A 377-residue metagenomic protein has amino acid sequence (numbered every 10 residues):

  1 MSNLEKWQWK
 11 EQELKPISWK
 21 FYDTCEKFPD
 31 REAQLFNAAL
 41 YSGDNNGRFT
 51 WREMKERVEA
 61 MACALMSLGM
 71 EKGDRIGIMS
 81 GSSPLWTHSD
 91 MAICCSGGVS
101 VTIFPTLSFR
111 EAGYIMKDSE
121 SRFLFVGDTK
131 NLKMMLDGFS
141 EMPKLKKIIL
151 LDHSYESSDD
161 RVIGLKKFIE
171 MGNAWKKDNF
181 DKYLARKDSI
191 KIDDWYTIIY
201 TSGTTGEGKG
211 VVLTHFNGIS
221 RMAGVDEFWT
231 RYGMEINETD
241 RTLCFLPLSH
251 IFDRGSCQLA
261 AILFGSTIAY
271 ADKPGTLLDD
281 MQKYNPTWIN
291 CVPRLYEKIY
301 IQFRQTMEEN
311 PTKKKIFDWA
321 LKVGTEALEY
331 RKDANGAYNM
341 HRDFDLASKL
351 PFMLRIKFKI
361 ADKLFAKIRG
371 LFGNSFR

Functional and structural regions predicted by a protein language model:
Q12-N37, E56: A short N-terminal helical cap/helix-turn-helix that marks the beginning of AMP-binding/adenylate-forming
P29-E32, K167, N173-Y200, E207 (+1 more regions): Conserved pre-ATP/AMP-binding loop-to-beta segment of ANL
Q34-M91, S108-G113, G164-I169: Conserved AMP-binding/adenylate-forming core of the ANL superfamily
A38, S80-G81, G98-M116, D128-M134 (+4 more regions): ATP-dependent adenylate-forming carboxylate-activation enzymes
R48-R52, Y196-A223: Conserved AMP-binding A3 loop
A62, R75, G81-F109, K117-F123 (+2 more regions): A short helix-loop-beta submotif of the ANL/AMP-binding
C95-M171, A185: Structural core segment of the AMP-binding/adenylate-forming
I219-R241, L248-K367: Conserved AMP-binding/adenylation subdomain of ANL enzymes
